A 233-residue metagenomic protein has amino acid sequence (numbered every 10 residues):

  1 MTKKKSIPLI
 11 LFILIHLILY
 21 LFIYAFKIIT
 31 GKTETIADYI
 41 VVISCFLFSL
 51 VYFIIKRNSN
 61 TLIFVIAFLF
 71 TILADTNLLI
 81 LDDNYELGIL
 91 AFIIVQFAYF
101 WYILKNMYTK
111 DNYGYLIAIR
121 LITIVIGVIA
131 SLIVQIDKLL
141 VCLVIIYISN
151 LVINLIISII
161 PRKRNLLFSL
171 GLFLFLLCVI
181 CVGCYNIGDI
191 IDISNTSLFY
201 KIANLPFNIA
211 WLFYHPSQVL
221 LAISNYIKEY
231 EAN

Functional and structural regions predicted by a protein language model:
M1-N233: Polytopic alpha-helical membrane-helix bundles and their juxtamembrane interface segments in multi-pass membrane
